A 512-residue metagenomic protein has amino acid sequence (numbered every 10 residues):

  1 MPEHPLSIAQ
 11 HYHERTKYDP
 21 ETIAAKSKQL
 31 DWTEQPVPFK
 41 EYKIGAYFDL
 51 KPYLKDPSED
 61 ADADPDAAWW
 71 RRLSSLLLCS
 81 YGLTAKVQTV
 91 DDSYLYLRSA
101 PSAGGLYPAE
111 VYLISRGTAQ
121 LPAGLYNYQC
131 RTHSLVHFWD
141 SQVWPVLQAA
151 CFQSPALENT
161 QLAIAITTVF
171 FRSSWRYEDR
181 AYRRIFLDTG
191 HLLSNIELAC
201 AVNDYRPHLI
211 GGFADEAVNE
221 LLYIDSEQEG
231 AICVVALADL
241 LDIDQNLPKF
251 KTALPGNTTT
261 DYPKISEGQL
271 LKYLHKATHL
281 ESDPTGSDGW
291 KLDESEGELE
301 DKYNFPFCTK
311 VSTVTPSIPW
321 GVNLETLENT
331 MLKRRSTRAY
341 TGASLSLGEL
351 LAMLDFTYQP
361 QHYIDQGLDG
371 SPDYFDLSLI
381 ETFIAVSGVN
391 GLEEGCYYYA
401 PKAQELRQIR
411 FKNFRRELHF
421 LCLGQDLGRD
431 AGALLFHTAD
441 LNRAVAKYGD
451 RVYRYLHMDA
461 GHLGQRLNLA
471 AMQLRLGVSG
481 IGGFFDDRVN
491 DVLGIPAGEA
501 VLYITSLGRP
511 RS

Functional and structural regions predicted by a protein language model:
M1-L463, L474, V478-S512: N-terminal accessory segments that position/regulate proteins before the catalytic core
A471: Short surface loop/edge beta-strand patches of beta-sandwich-type extracellular domains that form ligand-contact sites
